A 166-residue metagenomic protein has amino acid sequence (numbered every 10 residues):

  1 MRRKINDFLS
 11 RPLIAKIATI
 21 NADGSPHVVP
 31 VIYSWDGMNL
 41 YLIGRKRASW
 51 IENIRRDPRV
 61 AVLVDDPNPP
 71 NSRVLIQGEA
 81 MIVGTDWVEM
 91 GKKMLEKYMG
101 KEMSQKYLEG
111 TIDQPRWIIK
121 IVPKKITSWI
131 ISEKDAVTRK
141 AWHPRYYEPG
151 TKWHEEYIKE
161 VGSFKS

Functional and structural regions predicted by a protein language model:
M1-K16: Short, basic/aromatic recognition patches
N6-D7, I32, E52, E109-T111: Short secondary-structure boundary/capping segments
S10-P12, V28, Q114-R116: Short gly/pro-enriched beta-turn/loop segments at secondary-structure junctions
L13-K46, E52-I54, V60-D65, R73-I76: Short beta-strand segments
Y33, G78-A80, I121-P123: A structural signal for short, well-ordered beta-strand segments
Y41, N68, K124: Short His-centered aromatic/hydrophobic patch
R47-S104, G110-Q114: Short, structured beta-strand-loop surface elements
M90-E96, Q105-S166: C-terminal edge-of-domain segments
